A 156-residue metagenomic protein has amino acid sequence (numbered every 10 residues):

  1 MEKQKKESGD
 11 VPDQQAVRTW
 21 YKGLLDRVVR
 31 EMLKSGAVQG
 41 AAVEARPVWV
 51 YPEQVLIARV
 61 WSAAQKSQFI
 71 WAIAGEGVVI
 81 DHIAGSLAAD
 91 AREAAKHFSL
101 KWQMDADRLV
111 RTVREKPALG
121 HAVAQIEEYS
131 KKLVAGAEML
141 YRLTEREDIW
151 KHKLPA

Functional and structural regions predicted by a protein language model:
M1-Y51: N-terminal "first-domain core" detector
E2-K5, D107, R111-A156: Acidic, proline/glycine-rich low-complexity IDRs
V11-R18, D81-A89: Short, charged/polar micro-motifs that form catalytic or ligand-binding hotspots
L24-G36, F98, W102, L140 (+1 more regions): Hydrophobic, Leu/Ile/Phe/Ala-enriched alpha-helical segments that form helix-helix packing faces
V50-I83: Short aromatic-glycine-(Arg/Gly/Cys) micro-motifs in beta-strand/loop hairpins
I73-D81, M104, R108-K116: Low-complexity, intrinsically disordered regions in eukaryotic regulatory proteins and secreted peptide precursors
A88-L109: Compact, glycine/acidic-enriched structural inserts
